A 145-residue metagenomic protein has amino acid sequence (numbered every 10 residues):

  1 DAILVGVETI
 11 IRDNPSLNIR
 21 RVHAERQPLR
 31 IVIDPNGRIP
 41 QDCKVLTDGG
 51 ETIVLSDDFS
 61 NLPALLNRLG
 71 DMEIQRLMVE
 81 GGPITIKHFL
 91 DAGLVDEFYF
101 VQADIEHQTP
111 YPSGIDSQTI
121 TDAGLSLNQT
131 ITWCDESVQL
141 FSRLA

Functional and structural regions predicted by a protein language model:
D1-A145: Enzymes that bind and transform nitrogen-containing heteroaromatic metabolites
